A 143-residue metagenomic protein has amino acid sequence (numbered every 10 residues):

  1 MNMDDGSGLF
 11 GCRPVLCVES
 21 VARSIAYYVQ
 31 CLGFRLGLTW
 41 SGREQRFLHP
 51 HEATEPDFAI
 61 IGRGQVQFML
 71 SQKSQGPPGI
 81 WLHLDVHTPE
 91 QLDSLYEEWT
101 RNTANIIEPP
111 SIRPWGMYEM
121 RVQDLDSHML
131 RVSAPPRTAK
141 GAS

Functional and structural regions predicted by a protein language model:
G6-G8, V15-V66: Core segments of cupin and vicinal oxygen chelate
L9-R13, P77-W81: Short, solvent-exposed beta-strand edge segments and adjacent coil->beta transition regions
V18-A22, R63, L82-M129: Vicinal oxygen chelate
G37-T39, P109, V132: Residue-level detector of high-confidence beta-strand sites
L48, R137-S143: A short, polar/charged loop-to-alpha-helix boundary motif
P56-F58, G79, M117: Short hydrophobic/aromatic beta-strand or adjacent loop that forms the aromatic wall/cage of a ligand/substrate-binding
F68-S71, R121, L130-R131: Conserved beta-strand in the GNAT
Q75-G76, P114-W115, P135-A139: A short acidic/small-residue loop/turn micro-motif
